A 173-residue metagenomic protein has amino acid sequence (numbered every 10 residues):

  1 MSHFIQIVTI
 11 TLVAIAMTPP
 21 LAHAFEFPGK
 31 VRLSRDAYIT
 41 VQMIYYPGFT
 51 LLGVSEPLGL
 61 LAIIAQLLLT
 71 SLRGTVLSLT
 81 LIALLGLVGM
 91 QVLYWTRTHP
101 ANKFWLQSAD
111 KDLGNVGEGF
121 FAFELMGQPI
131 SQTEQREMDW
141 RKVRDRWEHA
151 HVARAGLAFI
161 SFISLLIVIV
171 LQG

Functional and structural regions predicted by a protein language model:
M1-I5, Y45, F49-L52, R73-L79 (+2 more regions): Membrane-interface helix-boundary signature
S2-A14, A65-Q91: Interfacial segments of alpha-helical transmembrane regions
T11, V54, L85, A153-G156: Hydrophobic residues within alpha-helical transmembrane segments of multi-pass solute transporters/permease subunits
V13-I63, H99-G127, T133-R144: Interfacial loop at the N-terminal end of multi-pass membrane proteins
G53-Q66, A155-I163: Core segments of transmembrane alpha-helices that mediate helix-helix packing or line hydrophobic substrate/ligand
G74-V76, S108-L113, L171: A short, structured loop/turn motif at beta-sheet edges
L84-W105: Hydrophobic alpha-helical transmembrane segments of integral membrane proteins
L166-G173: Juxtamembrane boundary at the C-terminal end of a transmembrane helix
